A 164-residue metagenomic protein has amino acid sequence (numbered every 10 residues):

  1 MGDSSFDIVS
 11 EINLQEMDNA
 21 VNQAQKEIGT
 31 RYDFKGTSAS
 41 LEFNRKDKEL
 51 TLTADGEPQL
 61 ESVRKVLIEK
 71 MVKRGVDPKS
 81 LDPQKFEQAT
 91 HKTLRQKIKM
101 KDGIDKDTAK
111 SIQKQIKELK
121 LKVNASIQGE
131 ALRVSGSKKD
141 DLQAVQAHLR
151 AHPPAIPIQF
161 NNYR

Functional and structural regions predicted by a protein language model:
M1-G2, F6, E42, R95-R164: Positively charged, low-complexity, intrinsically disordered RNA-binding extensions
M1-G36: N-terminal, positively charged regions that mediate nucleic acid binding
S4-S10, D47-A54, H91-M100: Short, hydrophobic beta-strand segments
S10, L14, D18, G56-E57 (+2 more regions): Conserved phosphate/pyrophosphate-binding and hydrolysis machinery centered on Walker-type P-loop NTPases, extending
M17-A20, A24, V63, T108 (+2 more regions): Hydrophobic side chains in well-ordered alpha-helices
Y32-A39, P78-Q84, A109-L121: Short amphipathic beta-strand starts and helix->beta connectors
F34-V66: N-terminal, charged amphipathic alpha-helical interaction modules
Q59-K97: Helix-adjacent hinge/juxtasegments
